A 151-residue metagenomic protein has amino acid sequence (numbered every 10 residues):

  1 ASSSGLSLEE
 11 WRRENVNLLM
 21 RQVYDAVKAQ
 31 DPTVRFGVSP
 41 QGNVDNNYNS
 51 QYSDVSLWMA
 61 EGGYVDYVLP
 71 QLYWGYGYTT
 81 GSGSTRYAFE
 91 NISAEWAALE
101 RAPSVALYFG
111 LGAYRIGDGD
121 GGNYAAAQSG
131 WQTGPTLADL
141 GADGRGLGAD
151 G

Functional and structural regions predicted by a protein language model:
A1-L8: Active-site-proximal loop/short-helix segments that contain or immediately flank catalytic acid/base residue(s)
L8-Q51, S104-I116: Aromatic-lined carbohydrate-recognition surfaces of secreted/lumenal glycan-active proteins
R13, N17-D25, V55-S56, F89-A97 (+1 more regions): Generic structural signal for well-ordered alpha-helices, preferentially at hydrophobic/aromatic core positions
V27, W58, V68: Conserved, mostly hydrophobic/aromatic
V38-L57, G130-A142: Short, electropositive alpha-helical surface patch
E61-G151: Substrate-binding cleft of secreted/luminal carbohydrate-active enzymes
